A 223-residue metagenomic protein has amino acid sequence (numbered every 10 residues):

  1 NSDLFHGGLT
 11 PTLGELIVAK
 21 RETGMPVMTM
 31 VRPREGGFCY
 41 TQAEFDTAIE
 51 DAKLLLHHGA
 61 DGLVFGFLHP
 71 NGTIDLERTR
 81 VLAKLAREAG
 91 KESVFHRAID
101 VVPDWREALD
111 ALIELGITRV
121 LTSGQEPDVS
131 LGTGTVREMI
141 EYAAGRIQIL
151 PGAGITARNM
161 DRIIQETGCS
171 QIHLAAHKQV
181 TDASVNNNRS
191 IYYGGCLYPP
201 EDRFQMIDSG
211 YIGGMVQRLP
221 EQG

Functional and structural regions predicted by a protein language model:
N1-G8, L54, H58-P70, I117-S130 (+1 more regions): Glycine-rich phosphate-binding active-site loops on the catalytic face of alpha/beta enzymes
S2-D3, M30-G36, L68-P70, A98-D100 (+3 more regions): Active-site beta-loop-alpha junctions enriched in small/polar residues
H6-T10, G14, C39-D46, E50 (+7 more regions): Residues at secondary-structure transition points
G8-E35, I74-F95, T133-A157, G194-G195 (+1 more regions): Alpha-helix-loop-beta-strand connector modules within alpha/beta enzyme cores
G37-L54, D100-L115, M139-E141, I149 (+2 more regions): Catalytic cores of alpha/beta
A60-T118: Hydrophobic, well-structured mid-protein blocks that either form specific transmembrane helices
D100, L150, C169-Y211: Active-site pocket-lining/capping segments in soluble small-molecule metabolic enzymes
V101-P103, I113, L121-T135, Y142: Active-site rim beta-loop-alpha module in soluble metabolic enzymes
